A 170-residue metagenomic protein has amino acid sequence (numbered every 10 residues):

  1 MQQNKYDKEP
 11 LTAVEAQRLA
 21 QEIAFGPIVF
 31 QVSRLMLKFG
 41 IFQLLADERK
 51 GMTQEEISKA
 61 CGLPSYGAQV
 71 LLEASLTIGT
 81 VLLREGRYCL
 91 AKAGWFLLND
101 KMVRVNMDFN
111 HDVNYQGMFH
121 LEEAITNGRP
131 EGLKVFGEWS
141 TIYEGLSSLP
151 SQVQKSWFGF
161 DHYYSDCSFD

Functional and structural regions predicted by a protein language model:
N4-L11, Q17-G51, E56-D170: Conserved Class I S-adenosyl-L-methionine-dependent methyltransferase catalytic core
